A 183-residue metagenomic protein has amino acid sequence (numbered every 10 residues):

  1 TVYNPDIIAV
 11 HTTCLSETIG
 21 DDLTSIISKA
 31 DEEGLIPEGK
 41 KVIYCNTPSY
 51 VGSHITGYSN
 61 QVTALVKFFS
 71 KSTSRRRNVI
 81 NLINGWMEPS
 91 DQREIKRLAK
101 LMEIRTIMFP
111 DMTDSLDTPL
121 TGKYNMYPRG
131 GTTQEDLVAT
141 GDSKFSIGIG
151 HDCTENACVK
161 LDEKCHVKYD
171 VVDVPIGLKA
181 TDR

Functional and structural regions predicted by a protein language model:
T1-R183: An N-terminal assembly and electron-transfer interface module characteristic of large anaerobic redox and radical
